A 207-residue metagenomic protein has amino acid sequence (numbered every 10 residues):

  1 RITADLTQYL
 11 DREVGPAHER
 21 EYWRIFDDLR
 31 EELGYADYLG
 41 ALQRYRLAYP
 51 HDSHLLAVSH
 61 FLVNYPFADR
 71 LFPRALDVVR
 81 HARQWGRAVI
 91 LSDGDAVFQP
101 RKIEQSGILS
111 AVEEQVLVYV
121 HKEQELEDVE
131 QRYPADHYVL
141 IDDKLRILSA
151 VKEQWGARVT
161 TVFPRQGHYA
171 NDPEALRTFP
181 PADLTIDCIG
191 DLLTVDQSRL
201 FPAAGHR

Functional and structural regions predicted by a protein language model:
R1-W23: Active-site neighborhood of HAD-like aspartate-dependent phosphohydrolases
A4, L39, A96-P100: Short, surface-exposed alpha-helical segments at coil->helix boundaries
L6-E13, A36-H51: Helix-loop "lid/cap" segments that line or gate small-molecule binding pockets
L39-G40, R44, A48, S59-I90 (+1 more regions): Short, acidic loop-to-helix structural element flanking the phosphoryl-transfer center in phosphate-processing enzymes
P50-F61, K102-G107: Short, basic/glycine-rich phosphate-binding loops at helix/coil junctions that contact nucleotide phosphates
F72, S92-G94, K144: Helix N-cap/beta->alpha junction signal
L76-V89, D93-L117: Substrate-recognition/cap helix-loop segment adjacent to the acidic, metal-dependent catalytic center of Asp-based
E104-L140, K144-R207: Asp-based, Mg2+/Mn2+-dependent phosphohydrolase catalytic module
